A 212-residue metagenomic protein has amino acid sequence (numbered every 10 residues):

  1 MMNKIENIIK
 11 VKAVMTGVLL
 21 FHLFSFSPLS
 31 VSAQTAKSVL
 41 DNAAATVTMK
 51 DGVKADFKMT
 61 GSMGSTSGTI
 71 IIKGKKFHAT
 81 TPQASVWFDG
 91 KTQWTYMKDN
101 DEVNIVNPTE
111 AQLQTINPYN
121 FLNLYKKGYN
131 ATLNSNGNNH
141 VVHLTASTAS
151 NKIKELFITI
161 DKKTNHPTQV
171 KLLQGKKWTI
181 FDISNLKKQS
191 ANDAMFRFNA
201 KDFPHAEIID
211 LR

Functional and structural regions predicted by a protein language model:
M2-E6, S27-S65, K76, D101 (+1 more regions): N-terminal leader/targeting segments and the immediate start of mature chains
M15-P28: Bacterial N-terminal signal peptides
D56-M59, H78-P82, V141-A149, Q169-L173: Short beta-strand segments that buttress and anchor functional surface loops
G68-T115, Q174-I180: An acidic-aromatic
I72-K75, W87-D89, L156-Q169: A short, surface-exposed beta-strand/turn
P108-N138: Flexible, surface-exposed loop/linker segments and immediately adjacent secondary-structure boundaries
N136-N138, S147-E155, K162-R212: Non-transmembrane domains of secretory- and envelope-associated proteins
